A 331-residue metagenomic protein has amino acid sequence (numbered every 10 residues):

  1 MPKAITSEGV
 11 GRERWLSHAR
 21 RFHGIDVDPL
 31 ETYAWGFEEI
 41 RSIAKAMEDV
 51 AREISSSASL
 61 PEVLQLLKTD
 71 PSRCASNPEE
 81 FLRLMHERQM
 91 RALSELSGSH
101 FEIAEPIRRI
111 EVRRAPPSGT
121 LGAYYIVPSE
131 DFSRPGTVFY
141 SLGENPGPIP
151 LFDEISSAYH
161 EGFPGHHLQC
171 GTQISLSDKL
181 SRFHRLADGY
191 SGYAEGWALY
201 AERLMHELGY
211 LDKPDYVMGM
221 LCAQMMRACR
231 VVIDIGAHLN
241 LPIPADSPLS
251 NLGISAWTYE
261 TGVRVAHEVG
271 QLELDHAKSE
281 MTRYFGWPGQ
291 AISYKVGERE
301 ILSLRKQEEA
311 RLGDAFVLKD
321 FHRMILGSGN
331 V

Functional and structural regions predicted by a protein language model:
M1-V331: N-terminal maturation segment of proteins
